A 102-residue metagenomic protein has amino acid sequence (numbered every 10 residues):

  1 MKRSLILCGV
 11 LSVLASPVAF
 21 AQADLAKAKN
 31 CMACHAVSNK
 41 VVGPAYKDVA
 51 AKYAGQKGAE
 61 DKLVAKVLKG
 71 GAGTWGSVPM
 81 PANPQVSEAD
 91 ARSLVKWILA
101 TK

Functional and structural regions predicted by a protein language model:
M1-Q22, K102: N-terminal export/targeting leaders of redox proteins
L5, L11-S12, Y53, A59-D61 (+2 more regions): Extracytoplasmic c-type cytochrome modules immediately beyond a signal peptide or single-pass transmembrane anchor
F20-V37: Sequence/structural segment immediately N-terminal to covalent heme-attachment motifs in c-type and related
A21, V41, G58-K62, W75: Alpha-helix N-cap and coil->helix boundary residues
A33, V42-Y53, K66-V95: Axial heme c-ligation environment in periplasmic c-type cytochrome domains
W97-T101: C-terminal alpha-helix
